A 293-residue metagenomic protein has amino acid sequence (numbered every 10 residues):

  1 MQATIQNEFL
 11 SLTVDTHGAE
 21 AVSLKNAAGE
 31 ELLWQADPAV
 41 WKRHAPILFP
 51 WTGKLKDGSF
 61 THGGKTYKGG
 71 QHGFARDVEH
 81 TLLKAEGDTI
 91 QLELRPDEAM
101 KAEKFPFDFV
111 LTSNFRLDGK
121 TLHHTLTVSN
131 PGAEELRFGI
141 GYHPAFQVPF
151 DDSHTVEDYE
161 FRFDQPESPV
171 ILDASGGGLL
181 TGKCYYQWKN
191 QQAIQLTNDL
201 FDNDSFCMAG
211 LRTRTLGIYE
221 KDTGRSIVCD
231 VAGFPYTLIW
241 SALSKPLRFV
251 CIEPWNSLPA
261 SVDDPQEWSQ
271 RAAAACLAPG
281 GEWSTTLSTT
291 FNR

Functional and structural regions predicted by a protein language model:
E8-T66: Acidic-aromatic substrate-binding/catalytic surfaces of carbohydrate-active enzymes
V14, F60-K68, L126, A275-N292: Short Pro-Gly-centered flexible turn/kink motifs
V14, L126-G132, S241: Asparagine-centered strand-capping/turn motif at beta-strand->loop junctions
G18-A19, P106-V110, L117-H123, A133-R137 (+3 more regions): Coil-to-beta-strand transition motifs
G70-G119: Extended, loop-rich substrate-binding clefts of extracytoplasmic carbohydrate-active enzymes
T127-D158: Acidic (Asp/Glu-rich), glycine- and aromatic
V148-A232: Active-site/ligand-binding surface loops and adjacent short beta/alpha elements that line catalytic pockets across
S226-R293: Active-site pocket scaffolds in enzymes
